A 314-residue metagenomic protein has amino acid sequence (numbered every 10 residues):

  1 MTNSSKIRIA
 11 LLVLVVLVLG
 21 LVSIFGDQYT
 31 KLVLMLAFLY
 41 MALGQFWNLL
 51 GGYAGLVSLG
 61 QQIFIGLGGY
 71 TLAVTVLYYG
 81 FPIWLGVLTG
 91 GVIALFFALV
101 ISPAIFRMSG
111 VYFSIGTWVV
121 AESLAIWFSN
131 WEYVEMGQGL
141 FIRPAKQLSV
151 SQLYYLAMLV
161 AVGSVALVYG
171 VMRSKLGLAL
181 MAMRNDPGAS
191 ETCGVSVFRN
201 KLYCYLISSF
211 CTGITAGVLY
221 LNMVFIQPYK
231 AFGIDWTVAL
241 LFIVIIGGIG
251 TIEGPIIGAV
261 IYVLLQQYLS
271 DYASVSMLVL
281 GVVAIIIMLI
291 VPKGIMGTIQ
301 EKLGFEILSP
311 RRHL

Functional and structural regions predicted by a protein language model:
M1-L314: Transmembrane alpha-helices and adjacent helix-loop boundaries
